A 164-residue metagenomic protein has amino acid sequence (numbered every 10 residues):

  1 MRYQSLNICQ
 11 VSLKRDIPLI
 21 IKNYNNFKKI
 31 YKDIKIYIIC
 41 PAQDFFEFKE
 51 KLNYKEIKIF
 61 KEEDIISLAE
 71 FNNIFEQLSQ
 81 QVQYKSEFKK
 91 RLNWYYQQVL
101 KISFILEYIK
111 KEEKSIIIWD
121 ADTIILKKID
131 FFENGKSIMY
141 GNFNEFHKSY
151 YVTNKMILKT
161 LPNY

Functional and structural regions predicted by a protein language model:
M1-N25: N-proximal low-complexity "stem/linker" segments adjacent to membrane-targeting elements
I8-Q10, I38, I118: Structural beta-sheet core signal
P18-L19, F45-F48, L68-A69, I124-K128 (+1 more regions): Short catalytic/ligand-binding loop motif for oxyanion handling, primarily in non-cytosolic enzymes, centered on
N25-I34: Short, acidic, metal-binding catalytic loop of nucleotide-sugar glycosyltransferases
D33-D44, I59-I66: Short beta-strand/loop segment that forms part of the nucleotide-sugar
F48-K111: Active-site-proximal specificity loops/subdomain of glycosyltransferases
L100-N142: GT-A fold catalytic core of metal-dependent nucleotide-sugar glycosyltransferases, centered on the diacidic
K128-Y164: Conserved catalytic core of nucleotide-sugar-dependent glycosyltransferases
